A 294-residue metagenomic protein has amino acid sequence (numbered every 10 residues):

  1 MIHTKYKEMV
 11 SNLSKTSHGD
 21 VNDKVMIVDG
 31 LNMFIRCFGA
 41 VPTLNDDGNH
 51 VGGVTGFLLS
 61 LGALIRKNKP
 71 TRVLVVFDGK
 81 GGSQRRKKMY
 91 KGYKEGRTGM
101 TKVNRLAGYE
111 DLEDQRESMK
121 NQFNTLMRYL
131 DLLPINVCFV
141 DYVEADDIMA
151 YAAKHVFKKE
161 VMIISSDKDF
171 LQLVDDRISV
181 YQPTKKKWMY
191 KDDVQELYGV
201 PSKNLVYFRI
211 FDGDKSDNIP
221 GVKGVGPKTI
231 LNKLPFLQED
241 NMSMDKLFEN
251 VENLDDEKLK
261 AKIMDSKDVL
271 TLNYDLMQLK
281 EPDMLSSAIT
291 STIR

Functional and structural regions predicted by a protein language model:
I2-Y6, S11-N12, S17-I164, F170-K187 (+3 more regions): Noncatalytic, basic helical substrate-engagement surface that gates or grips nucleic-acid strands
L61, K191, I230: Generic structural marker for isolated residues within well-ordered, non-membrane alpha-helices of soluble domains
L64, A153, V194, F208-F211: Broad structural signal for hydrophobic residues in well-ordered alpha-helices, predominantly aliphatic
Y90-Y93, V194, I219, I263: Short clusters of hydrophobic/aromatic residues that line enzyme substrate/ligand-binding pockets
N136, V200-P201: Short coil/loop linkers at secondary-structure junctions
D146, Y207-G213, T290-R294: Short linear loop/turn motifs
L173, W188-Y198: Short, charged, surface-exposed secondary-structure boundary motifs
P201-N204, F211-S286: Accessory alpha-helical DNA-binding modules that contact the DNA backbone or grooves
